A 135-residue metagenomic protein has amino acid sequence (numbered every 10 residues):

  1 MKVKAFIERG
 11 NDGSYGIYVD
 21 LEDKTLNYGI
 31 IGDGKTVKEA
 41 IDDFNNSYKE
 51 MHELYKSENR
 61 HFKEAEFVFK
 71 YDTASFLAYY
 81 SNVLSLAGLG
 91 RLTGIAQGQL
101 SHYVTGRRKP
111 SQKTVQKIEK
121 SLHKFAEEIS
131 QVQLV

Functional and structural regions predicted by a protein language model:
M1-N59: DNA-contacting interfaces and partner/effector-binding or oligomerization modules in DNA-centric proteins
K2, N46-G98, H102-V115, K124 (+1 more regions): Short, charged, surface-exposed hinge/linker loops at domain edges that act as mobile lids or interdomain connectors
